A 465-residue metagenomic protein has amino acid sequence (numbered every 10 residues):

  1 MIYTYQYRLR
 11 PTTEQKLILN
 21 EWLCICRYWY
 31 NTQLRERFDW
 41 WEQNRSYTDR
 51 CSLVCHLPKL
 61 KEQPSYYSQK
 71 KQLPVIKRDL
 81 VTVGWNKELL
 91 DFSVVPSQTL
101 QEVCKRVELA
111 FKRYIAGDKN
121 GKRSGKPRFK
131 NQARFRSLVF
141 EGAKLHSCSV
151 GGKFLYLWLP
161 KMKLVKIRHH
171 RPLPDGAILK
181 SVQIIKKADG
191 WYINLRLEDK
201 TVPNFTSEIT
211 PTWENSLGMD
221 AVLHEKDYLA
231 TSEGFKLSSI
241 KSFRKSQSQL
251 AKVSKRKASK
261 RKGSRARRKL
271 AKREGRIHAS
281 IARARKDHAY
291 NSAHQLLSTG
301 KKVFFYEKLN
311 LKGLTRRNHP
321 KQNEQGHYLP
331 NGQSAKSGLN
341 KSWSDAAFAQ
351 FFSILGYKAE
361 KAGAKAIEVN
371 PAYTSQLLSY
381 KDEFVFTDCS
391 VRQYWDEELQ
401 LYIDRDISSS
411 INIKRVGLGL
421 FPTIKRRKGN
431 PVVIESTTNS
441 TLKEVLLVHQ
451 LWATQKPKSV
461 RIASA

Functional and structural regions predicted by a protein language model:
M1-L100: Gly/serine-rich nucleotide phosphate-binding loop at the start of the catalytic core of nucleotide/ADP-ribose-handling
Y3, L17, D175, D189-A465: Positively charged, helix-rich recognition surfaces that bind polyanionic ligands
Q6-R8, R106, Y156, Y192-N194 (+1 more regions): Beta-strand secondary-structure signal
Q33, V103-Y114, I407-G417, F421: Stable alpha-helical structural segments in soluble proteins, enriched in small hydrophobic residues
L34-W41, F111, I115-K122, D199 (+2 more regions): Long, hydrophobic, amphipathic alpha-helical segments used as structural scaffolds
H56-K187, A335, K341, D345: Acidic carboxylate diad motif detector
